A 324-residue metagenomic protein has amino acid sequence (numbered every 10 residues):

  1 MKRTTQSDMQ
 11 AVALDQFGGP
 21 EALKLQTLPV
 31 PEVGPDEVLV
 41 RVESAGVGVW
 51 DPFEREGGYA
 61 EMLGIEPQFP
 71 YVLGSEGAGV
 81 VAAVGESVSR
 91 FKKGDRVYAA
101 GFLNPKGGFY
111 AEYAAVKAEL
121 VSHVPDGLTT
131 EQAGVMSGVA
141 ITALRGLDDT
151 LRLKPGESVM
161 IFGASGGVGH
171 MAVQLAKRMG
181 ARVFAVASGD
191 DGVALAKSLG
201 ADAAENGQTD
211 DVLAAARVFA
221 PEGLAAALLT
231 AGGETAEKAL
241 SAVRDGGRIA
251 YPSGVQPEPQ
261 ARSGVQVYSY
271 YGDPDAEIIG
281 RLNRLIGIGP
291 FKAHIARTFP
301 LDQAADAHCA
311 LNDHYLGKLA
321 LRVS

Functional and structural regions predicted by a protein language model:
K2-S7, R41, I279-S324: C-terminal hydrophobic helical "lid"/dimerization subdomain of Rossmann-like NAD(P)H-dependent oxidoreductases
R3, S7, G19, L28-A78: N-terminal glycine-rich beta->alpha transition that marks the start or flank of a dinucleotide-binding site
R55, G77-L103: A glycine-/small-residue-rich N-terminal strand-loop-strand element that serves as the cofactor-binding glycine loop
E66-Q68, R90, A100-G163: NAD(P)H dinucleotide-binding glycine-rich loop of Rossmann-like/cofactor-binding domains, especially the beta1-alpha1
G134-T209: Mid-domain Rossmann-like dinucleotide-binding core that forms the NAD(H)/NADP(H) cofactor-binding site
D211-P221: Short amphipathic alpha-helix with an adjacent loop that forms part of the alpha/beta core around
A231-H294, L301, V323-S324: Glycine-rich phosphate-binding loop and adjacent beta-alpha segment of Rossmann(oid) nucleotide-cofactor-binding
